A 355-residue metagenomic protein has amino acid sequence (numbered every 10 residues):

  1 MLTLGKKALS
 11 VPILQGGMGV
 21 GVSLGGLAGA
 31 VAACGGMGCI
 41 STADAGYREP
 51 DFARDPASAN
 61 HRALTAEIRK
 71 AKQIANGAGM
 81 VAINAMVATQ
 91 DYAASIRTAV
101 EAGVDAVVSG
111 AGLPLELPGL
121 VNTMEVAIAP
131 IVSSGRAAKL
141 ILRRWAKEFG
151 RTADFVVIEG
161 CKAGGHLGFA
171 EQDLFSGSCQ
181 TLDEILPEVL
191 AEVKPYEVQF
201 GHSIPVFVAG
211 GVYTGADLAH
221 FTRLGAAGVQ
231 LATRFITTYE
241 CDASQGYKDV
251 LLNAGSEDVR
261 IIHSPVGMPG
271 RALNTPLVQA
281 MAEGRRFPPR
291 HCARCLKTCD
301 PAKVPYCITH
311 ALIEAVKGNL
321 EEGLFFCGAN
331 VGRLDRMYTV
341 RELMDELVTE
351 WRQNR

Functional and structural regions predicted by a protein language model:
M1-Q199: Active-site entrance/lid segments in N-terminal catalytic domains of soluble metabolic enzymes
L14, A163-F207, Y213-R355: Conserved active-site-proximal phosphate/metal-binding subdomains
V22, V212-Y213: Residue-level detector of alpha-helix initiation sites
